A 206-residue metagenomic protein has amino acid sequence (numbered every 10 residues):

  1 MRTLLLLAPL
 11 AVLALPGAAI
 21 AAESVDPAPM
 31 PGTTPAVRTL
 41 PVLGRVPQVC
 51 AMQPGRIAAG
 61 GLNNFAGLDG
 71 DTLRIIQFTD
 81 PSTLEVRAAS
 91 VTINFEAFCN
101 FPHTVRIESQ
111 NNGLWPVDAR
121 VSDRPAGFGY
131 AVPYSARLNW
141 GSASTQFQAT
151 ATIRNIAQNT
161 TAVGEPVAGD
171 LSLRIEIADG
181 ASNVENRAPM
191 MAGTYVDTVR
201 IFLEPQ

Functional and structural regions predicted by a protein language model:
M1-L4: Positively charged n-region of N-terminal signal peptides that target proteins for export
L6-A11: Hydrophobic helical h-region of N-terminal Sec-dependent signal peptides in bacterial secretory/periplasmic proteins
P16-A18: N-terminal signal peptide c-region/cleavage motif recognized by signal peptidases
A21-P133, V163-Q206: N-terminal small/polar-rich segments of proteins
R120-I153: Extracellular/luminal beta-rich ligand-recognition and adhesion surfaces characterized by aromatic-Gly/Pro-enriched
S144-S172: Acidic, glycine-rich flexible loop segments
